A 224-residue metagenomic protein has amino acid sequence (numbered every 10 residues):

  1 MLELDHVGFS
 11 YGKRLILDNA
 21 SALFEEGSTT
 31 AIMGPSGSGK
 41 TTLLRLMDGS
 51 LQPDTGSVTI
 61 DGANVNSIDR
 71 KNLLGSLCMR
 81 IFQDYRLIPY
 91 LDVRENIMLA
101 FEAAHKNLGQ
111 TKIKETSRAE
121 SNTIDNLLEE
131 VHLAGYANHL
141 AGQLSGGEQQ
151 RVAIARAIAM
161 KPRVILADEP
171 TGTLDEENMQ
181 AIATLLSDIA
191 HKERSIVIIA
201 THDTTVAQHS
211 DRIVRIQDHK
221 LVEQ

Functional and structural regions predicted by a protein language model:
M33-P35: The feature captures the beta-strand-to-loop junction immediately N-terminal to the Walker
D48: Helix-to-loop junction immediately C-terminal to a conserved catalytic motif
G56-N64: Conserved ABC transporter NBD signature motif
V65-M79: ABC ATPase NBD coupling module
H139, M160: Conserved signature/switch motifs of ABC ATPase nucleotide-binding domains
L140-L144, E148: Conserved ABC ATPase signature
I165-D168: Catalytic Walker B motif of ABC-type/P-loop ATPase nucleotide-binding domains
